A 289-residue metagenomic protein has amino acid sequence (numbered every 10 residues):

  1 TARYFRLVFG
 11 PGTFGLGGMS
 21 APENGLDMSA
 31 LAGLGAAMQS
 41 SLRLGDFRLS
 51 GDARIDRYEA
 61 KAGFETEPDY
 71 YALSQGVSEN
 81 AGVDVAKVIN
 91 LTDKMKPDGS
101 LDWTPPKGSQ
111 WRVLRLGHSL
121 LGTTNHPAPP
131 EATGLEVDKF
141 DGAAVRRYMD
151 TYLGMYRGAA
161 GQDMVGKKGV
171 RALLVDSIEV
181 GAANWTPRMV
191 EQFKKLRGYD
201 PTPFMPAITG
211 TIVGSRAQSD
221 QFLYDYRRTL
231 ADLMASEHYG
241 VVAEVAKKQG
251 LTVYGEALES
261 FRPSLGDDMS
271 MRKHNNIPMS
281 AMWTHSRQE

Functional and structural regions predicted by a protein language model:
T1-L73, S177: Aromatic, loop-rich ligand-recognition surfaces of beta-strand-rich domains
T66, L73, V77-E289: Catalytic-domain carbohydrate-binding cleft regions of carbohydrate-active enzymes
